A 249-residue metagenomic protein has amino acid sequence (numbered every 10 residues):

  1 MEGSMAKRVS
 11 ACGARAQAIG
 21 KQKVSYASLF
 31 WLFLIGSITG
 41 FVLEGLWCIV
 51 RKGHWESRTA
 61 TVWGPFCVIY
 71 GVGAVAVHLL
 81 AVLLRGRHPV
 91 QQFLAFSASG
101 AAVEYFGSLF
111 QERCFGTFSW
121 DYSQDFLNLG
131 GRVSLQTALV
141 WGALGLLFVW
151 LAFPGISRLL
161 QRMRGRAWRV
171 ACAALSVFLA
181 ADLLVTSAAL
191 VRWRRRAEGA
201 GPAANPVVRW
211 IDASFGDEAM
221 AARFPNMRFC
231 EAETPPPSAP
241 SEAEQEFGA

Functional and structural regions predicted by a protein language model:
E2-A249: Aromatic-rich, lipid-facing transmembrane alpha helices and their immediate juxtamembrane interface loops in integral
